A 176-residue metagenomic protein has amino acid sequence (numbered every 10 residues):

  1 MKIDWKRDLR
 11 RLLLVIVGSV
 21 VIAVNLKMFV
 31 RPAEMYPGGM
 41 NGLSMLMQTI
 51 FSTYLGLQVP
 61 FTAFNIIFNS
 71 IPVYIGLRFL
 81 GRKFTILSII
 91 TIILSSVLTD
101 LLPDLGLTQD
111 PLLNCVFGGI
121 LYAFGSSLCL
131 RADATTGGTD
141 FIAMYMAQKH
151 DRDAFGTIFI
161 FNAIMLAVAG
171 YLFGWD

Functional and structural regions predicted by a protein language model:
M1-D176: Core subunits and conserved enzymes of cellular information-processing and envelope-translocation systems across
